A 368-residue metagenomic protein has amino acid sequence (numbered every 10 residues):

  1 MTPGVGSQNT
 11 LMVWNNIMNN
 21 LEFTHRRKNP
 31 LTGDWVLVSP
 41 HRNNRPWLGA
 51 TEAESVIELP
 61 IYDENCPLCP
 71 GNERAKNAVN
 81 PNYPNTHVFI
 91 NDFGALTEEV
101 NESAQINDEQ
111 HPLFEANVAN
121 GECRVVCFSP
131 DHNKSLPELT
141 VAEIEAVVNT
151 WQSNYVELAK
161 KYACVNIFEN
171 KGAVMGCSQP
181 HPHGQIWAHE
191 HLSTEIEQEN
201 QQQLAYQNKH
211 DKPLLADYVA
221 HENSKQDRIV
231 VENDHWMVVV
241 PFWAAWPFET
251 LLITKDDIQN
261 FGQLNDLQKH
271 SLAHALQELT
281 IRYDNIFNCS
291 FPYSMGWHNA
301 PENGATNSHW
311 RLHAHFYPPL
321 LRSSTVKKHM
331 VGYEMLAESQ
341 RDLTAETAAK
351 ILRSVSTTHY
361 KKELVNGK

Functional and structural regions predicted by a protein language model:
M1-I17: N-terminal amphipathic/basic-hydrophobic helices that include classical n-h-c signal peptides and signal-anchor
V13-H181, W187-Q259, L267, I281 (+2 more regions): Active-site microenvironments that recognize anionic phosphate/pyrophosphate groups
H270-S290: Extended C-terminal subregions enriched in glycine
M295-N299: Acidic/histidine-rich, metal-coordinating catalytic segments
